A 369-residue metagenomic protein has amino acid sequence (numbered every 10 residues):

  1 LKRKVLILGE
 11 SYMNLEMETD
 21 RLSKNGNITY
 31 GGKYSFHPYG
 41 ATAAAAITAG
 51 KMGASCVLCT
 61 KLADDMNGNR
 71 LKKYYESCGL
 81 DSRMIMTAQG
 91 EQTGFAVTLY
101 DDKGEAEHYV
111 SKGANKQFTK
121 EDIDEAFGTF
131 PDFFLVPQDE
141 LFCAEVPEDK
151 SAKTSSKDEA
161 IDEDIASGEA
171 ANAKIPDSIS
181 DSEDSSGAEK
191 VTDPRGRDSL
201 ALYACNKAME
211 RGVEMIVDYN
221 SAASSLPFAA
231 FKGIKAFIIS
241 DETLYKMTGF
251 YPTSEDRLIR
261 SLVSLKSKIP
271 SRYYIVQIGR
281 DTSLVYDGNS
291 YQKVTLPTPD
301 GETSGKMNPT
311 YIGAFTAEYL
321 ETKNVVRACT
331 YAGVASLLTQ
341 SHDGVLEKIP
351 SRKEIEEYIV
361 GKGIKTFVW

Functional and structural regions predicted by a protein language model:
L1-K61, M66-R70, S77, D149-G168 (+3 more regions): Glycine-rich phosphate/adenosyl-contacting loop at the front of the ribokinase-like
K2-S11, Y74-T87, L99-Q292, K323 (+1 more regions): Ribokinase/PfkB-type carbohydrate-kinase core domain
A43-I47, N206, V326-V334: A broad detector of short, well-ordered amphipathic alpha-helices that serve as recognition/interaction surfaces
A45, L71, A204, F315-T316: Hydrophobic residues within alpha-helices that form the first helical element adjacent to the glycine-rich loop
A49, S240, N308: Short, conserved phosphate/pyrophosphate- and ester-handling motifs at nucleotide-, phospho-/glycolipid
M52, C78, E91-G94, G279: Short, basic and Ser/Thr-rich N-terminal targeting/leader segments
D65-M66, Q92, A223-S225: Short alpha-helical
K268-Y273, P297-K362: Conserved post-catalytic alpha-helical subdomain immediately downstream of the catalytic base and nucleotide-binding
